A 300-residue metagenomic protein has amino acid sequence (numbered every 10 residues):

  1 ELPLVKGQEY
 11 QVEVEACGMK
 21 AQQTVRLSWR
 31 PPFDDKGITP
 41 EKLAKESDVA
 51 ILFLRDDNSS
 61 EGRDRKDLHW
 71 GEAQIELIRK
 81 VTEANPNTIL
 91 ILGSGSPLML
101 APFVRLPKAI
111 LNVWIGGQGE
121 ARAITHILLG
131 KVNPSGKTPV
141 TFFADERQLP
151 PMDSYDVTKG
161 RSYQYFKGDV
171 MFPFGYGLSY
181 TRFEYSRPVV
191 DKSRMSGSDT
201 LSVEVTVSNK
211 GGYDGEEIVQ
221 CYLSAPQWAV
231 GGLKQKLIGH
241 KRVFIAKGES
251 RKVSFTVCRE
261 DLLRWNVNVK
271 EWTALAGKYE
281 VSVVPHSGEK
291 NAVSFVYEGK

Functional and structural regions predicted by a protein language model:
E1-K300: C-terminal non-catalytic regions of proteins with extracellular/luminal or membrane-system context
